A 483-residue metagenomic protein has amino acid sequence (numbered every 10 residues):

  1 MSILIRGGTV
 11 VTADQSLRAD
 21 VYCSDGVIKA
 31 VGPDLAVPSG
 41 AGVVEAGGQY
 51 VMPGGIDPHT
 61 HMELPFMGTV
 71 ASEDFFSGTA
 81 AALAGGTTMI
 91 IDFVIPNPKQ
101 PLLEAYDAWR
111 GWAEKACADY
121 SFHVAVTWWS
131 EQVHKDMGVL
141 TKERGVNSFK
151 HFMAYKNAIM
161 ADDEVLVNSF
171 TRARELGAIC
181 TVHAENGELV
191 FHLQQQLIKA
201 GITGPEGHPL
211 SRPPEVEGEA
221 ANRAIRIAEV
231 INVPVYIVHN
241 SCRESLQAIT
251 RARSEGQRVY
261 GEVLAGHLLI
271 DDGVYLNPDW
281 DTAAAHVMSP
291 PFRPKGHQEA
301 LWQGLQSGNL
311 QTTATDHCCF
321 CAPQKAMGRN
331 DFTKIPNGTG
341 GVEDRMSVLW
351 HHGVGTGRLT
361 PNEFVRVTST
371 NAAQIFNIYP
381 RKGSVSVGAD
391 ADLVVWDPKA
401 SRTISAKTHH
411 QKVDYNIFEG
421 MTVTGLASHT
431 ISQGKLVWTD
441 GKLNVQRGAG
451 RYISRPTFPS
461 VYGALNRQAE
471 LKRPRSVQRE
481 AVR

Functional and structural regions predicted by a protein language model:
M1-P53: Histidine-rich, glycine-flanked metal-binding segment
G8, G26, G48, H59 (+14 more regions): Divalent metal-coordination and catalytic microenvironments
A46-K115, Q132: Metal-associated gating/positioning segment near the N- to mid-region
I91-D92, S121-V124, P234-H239: Short catalytic-loop micro-motif centered on adjacent basic/acidic residues
G111-V126: A glycine-rich helix N-cap at a beta->alpha junction
K135-T313, C318-C321: Histidine/acidic residue-rich metal-binding segments in metalloenzymes
T203-P234, T282-H286, Q306-T313, C319-K399: His/Asp/Glu-enriched, well-ordered alpha-helical/loop segment that forms or immediately abuts the divalent-metal
M327-D331, V387-I453: C-terminal cap of metal-dependent C-N hydrolases
